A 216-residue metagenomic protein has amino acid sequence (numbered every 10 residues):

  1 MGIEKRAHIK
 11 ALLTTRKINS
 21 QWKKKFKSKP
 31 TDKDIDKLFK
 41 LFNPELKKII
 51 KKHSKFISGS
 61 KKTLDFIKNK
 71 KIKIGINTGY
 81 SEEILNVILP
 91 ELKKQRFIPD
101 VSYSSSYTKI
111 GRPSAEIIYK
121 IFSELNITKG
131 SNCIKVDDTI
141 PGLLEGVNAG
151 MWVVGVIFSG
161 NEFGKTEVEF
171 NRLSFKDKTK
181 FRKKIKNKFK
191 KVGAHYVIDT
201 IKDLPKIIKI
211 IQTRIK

Functional and structural regions predicted by a protein language model:
M1-K61, D65-K70, N86: N-terminal helical cap/lid subdomain that shapes the substrate entry/recognition surface in HAD-like hydrolases
K61-F66, S81-K216: Asp-based, Mg2+/Mn2+-dependent phosphohydrolase catalytic module
